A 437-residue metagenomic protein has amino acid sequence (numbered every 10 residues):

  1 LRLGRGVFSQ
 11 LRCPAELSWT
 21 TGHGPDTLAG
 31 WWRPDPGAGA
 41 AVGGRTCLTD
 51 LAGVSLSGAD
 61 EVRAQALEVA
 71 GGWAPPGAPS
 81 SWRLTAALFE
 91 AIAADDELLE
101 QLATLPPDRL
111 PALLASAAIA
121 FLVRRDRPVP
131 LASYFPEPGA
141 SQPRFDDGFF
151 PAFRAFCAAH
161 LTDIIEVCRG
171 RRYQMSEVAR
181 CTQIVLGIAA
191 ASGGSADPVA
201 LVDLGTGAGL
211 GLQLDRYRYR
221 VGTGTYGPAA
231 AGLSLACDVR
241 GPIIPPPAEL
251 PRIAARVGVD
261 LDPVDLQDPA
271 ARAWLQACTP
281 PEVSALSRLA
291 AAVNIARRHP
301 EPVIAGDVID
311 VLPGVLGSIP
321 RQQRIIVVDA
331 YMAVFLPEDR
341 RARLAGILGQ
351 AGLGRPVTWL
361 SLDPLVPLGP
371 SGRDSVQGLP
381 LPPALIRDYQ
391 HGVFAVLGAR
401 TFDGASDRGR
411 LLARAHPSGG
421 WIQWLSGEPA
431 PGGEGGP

Functional and structural regions predicted by a protein language model:
G6-F8, A15, D26, G30-D35 (+5 more regions): N-terminal accessory segments
L105-P107, D126-P128, S133-A159, G170 (+4 more regions): Class I S-adenosyl-L-methionine-dependent methyltransferase module
A273, A277-S287, R355-G436: Domain-level detector for long C-terminal conserved domains
P300-E301, I325, V357, G369: Short, conserved active-site loop motifs that form the nucleotide-linked donor/cofactor pocket
D307-D310: Conserved SAM/SAH-binding loop
L312-P320: Short amphipathic alpha-helix with an adjacent loop that forms part of the alpha/beta core around
I325-E338: A short SAM/SAH-binding and catalytic strip from SAM-dependent methyltransferases
R343-G354: A short glycine-rich, Lys/Arg-flanked "PGG" loop and its adjoining helix->strand segment in the class I
